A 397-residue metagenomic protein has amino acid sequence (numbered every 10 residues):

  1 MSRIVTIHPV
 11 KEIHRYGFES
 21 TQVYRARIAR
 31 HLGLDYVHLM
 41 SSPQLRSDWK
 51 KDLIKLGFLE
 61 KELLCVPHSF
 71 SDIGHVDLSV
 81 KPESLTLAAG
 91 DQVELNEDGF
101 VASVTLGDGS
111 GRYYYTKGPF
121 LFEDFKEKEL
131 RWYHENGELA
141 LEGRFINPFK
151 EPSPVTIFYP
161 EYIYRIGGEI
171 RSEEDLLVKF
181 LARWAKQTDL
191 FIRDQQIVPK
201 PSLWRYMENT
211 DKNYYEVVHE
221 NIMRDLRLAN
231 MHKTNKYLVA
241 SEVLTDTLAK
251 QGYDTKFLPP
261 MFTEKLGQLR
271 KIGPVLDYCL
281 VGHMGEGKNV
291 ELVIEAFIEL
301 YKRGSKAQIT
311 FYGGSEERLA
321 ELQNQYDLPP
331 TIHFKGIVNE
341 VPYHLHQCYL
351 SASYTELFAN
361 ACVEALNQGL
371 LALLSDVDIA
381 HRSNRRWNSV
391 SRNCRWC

Functional and structural regions predicted by a protein language model:
K212-R224, H232-G267: Donor nucleotide-sugar binding/catalytic pocket of nucleotide-sugar-dependent glycosyltransferases
Q268-K288, I294-F297: Conserved donor-binding/catalytic core segment of Leloir-type glycosyltransferases
Q308-A320: Glycosyltransferase donor-sugar binding loop
A320-I337: Nucleotide-activated donor-binding/catalytic signature segment of Leloir-type glycosyltransferases, i.e., the conserved
Y354: Aromatic "clamp/platform" in nucleotide-sugar-dependent glycosyltransferases that forms part of the donor/acceptor
A359-C362: Short glycine/serine-rich donor-binding loops of glycosyltransferases
L371-L374: Short hydrophobic beta-strand element within catalytic cores of glycosyltransferases and related nucleotide-activated
H381-C397: Change "using UDP/GDP/dTDP sugars" to "using nucleotide sugars
